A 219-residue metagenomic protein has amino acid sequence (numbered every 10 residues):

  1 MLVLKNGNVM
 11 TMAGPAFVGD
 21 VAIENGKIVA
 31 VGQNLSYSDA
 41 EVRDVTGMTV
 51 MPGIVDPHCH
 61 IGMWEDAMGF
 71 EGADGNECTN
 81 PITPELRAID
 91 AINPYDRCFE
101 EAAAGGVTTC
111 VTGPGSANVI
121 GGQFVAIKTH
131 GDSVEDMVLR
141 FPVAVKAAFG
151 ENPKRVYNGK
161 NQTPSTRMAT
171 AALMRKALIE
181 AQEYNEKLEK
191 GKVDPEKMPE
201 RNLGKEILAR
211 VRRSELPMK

Functional and structural regions predicted by a protein language model:
M1-G7, N76-T79: Short, positively charged
V3, E41-D44, A126, A144: Conserved beta-strand scaffold positions in the cores of enzyme catalytic domains, especially in NTP/NDP-utilizing
V9-M51, M68: Histidine-rich, glycine-flanked metal-binding segment
D39, G72, V119-G121: Short secondary-structure boundary/hinge segments and terminal tails
M48-P114: Metal-associated gating/positioning segment near the N- to mid-region
C98, A103-K219: Polyanionic/metal-chelating signatures
